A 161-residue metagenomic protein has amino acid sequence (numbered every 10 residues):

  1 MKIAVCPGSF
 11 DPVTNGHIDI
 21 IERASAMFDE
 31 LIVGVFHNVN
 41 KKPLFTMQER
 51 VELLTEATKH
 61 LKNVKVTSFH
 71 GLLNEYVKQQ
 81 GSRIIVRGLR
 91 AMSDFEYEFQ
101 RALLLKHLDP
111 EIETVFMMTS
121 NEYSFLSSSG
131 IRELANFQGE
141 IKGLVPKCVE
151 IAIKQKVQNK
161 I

Functional and structural regions predicted by a protein language model:
M1-I161: Nucleotidyltransferase catalytic core that binds NTPs
